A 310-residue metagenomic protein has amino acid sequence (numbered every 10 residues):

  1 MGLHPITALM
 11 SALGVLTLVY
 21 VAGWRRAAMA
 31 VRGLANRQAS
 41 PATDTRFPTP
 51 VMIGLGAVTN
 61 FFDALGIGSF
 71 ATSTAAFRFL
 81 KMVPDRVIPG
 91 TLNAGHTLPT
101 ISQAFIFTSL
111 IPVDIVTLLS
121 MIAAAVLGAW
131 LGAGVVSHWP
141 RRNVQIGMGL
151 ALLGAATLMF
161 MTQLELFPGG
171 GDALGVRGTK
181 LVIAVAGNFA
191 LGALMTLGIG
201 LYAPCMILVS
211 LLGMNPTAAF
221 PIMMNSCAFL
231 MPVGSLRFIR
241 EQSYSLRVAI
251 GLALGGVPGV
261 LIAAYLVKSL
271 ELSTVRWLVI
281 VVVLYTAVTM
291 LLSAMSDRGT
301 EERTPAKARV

Functional and structural regions predicted by a protein language model:
M1-A12: Feature marks short, highly hydrophobic, charge-poor N-terminal signal-anchor/signal peptide-like helices that anchor
M1-G2, F107-I115, Q163-R177, L211 (+1 more regions): Membrane-interface helix termini and inter-helical loops of multi-pass transporters
M10-G14, G147-M148, L278-V281: Hydrophobic mid-bilayer segments of alpha-helices in multi-pass membrane transport proteins, especially secondary
L16-G33, A133-R142, L150-D172, V233 (+1 more regions): Transmembrane helix exit motif
A28-M52: Membrane-interfacial, low-structure loops and terminal tails that flank and connect transmembrane helices in multi-pass
A39-F47, E165-N188, R298-V310: Alpha-helical multi-pass membrane helix bundles of inner-membrane/thylakoid proteins, especially permease cores
T45-A129, L181-A264, K268, V281-L284 (+1 more regions): Small-residue-rich hydrophobic segments that form or flank transmembrane alpha-helices in multi-pass membrane proteins
W139-L152, E165, S243-L246, L270-L278: Loop-to-transmembrane alpha-helix entry segments
